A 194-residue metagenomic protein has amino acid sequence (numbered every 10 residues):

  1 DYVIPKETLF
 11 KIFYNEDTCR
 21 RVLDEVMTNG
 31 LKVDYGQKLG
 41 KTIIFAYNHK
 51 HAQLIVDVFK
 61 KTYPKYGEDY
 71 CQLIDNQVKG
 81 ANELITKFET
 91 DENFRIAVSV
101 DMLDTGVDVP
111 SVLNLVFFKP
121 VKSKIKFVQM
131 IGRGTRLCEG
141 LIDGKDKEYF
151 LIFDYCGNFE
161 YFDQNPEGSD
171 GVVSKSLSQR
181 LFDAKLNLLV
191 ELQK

Functional and structural regions predicted by a protein language model:
D1-L39: Interdomain helical connector at the RecA1-RecA2 junction of SF1/SF2 helicase-like NTPases
I4-K11, R21-D24, G157-K194: Long, largely alpha-helical accessory region at the distal end of helicase-like NTP-driven motors
D17-T28, D57, T86, A97 (+1 more regions): Short, contiguous clusters of charged residues that form electrostatic/catalytic patches at enzyme active sites, used
R20, Q53-D57, N82, I125: Alpha-helical elements of the RecA-like P-loop NTPase motor core of helicases
E25, N29, I55-T62, K87 (+2 more regions): Generic, well-ordered alpha-helical scaffold segments in large soluble proteins
K38-N48: Conserved RecA-like ASCE P-loop NTPase motor core of nucleic-acid helicases/translocases
A46-L73: Conserved helicase motor "Helicase C" RecA-like lobe of SF1/SF2 P-loop NTPases
Y66-K175: Conserved RecA-like P-loop NTPase helicase motor core
